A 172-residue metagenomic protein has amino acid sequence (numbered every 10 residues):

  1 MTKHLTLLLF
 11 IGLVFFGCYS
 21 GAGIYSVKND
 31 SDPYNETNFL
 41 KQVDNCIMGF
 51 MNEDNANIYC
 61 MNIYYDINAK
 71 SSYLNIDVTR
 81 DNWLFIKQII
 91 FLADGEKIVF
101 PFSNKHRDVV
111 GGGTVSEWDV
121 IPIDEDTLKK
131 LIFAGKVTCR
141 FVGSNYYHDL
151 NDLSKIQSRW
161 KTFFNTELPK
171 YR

Functional and structural regions predicted by a protein language model:
M1-T2: N-terminal secretory signal peptides that target proteins for export/translocation
L5-F16: Sec-dependent N-terminal signal peptides
F16-P33: Bacterial Sec signal peptide processing site at the extreme N-terminus
N29-M61, D66-I67: Solvent-exposed, flexible loop/coil segments flanking beta-strands in beta-rich domains
G49, I90, T138-R140: Residue-level detector of beta-strand face positions
N57-K87: Short, surface-exposed binding/anchoring microloops in extracellular/periplasmic proteins
R80, F85-P101: Extended low-complexity, serine/threonine- and proline-enriched intrinsically disordered segments
E96-R172: Internal interaction segment
